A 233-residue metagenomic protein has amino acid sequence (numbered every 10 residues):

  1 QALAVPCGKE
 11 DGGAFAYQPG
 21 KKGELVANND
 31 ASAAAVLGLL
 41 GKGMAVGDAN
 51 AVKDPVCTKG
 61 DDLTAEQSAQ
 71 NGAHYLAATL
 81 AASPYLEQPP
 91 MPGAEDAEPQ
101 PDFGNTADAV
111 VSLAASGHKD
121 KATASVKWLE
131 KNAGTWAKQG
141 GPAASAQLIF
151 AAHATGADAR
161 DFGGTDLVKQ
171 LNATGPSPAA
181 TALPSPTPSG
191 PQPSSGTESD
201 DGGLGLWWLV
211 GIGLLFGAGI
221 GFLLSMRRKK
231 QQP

Functional and structural regions predicted by a protein language model:
Q1-L3, L76, L129, L171: Buried hydrophobic core positions in alpha-solenoid tandem helical repeats
Q1-N50, D61-N71, A78, A82-K121 (+2 more regions): An alpha-helical repeat/solenoid feature that recognizes helix-turn-helix modules
A49-D54, A122-G134, D161-G175: Alpha-helical repeat scaffolds
D54-G60: Primarily N-terminal secretory
